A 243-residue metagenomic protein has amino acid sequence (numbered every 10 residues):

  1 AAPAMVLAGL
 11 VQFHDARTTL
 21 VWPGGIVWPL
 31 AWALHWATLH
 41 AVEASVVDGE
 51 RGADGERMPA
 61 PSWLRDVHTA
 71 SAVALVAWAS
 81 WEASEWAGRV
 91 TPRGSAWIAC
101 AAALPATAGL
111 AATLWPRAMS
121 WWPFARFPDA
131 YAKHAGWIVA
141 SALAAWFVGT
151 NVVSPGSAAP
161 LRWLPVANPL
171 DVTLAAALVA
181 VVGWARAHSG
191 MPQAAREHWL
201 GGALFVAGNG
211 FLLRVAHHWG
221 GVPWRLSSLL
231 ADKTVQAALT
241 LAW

Functional and structural regions predicted by a protein language model:
A1-W243: Alpha-helical transmembrane segments of multi-pass membrane proteins
